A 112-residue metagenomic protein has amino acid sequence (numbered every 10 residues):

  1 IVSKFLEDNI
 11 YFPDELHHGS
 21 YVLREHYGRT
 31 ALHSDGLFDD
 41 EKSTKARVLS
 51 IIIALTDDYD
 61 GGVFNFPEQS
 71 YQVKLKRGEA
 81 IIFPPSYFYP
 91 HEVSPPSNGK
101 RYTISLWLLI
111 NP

Functional and structural regions predicted by a protein language model:
I1-A80, F88-P112: Fe(II)/2-oxoglutarate oxygenase catalytic core
